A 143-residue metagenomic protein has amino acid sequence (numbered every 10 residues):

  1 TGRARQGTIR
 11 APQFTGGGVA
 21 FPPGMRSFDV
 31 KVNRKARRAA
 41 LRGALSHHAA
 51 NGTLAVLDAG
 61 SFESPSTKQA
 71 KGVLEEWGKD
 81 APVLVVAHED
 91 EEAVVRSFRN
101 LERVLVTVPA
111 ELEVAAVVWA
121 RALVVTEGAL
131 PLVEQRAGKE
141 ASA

Functional and structural regions predicted by a protein language model:
T1-F21: Glycine/serine-rich anion-binding loops at beta->alpha junctions that coordinate negatively charged ligand groups
P22-A143: Extended polybasic, low-complexity segments that bind anionic RNA or targeting/receptor surfaces
